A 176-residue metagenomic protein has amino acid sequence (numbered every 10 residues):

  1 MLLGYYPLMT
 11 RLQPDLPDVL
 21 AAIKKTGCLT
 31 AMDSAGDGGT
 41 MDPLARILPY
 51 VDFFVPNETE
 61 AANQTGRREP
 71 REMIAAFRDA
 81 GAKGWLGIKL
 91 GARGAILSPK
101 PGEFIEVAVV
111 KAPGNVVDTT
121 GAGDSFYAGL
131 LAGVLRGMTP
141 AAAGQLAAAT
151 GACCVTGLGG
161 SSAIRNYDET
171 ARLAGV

Functional and structural regions predicted by a protein language model:
M1-L2, Y127: Short SAM/SAH-binding signature in class I
L2-A76, G84, R93-G94: Conserved beta-alpha-beta core of the PfkB/ribokinase-like small-molecule kinase fold
A22, P70-V176: Conserved phosphate-binding/catalytic region of the ribokinase-like
